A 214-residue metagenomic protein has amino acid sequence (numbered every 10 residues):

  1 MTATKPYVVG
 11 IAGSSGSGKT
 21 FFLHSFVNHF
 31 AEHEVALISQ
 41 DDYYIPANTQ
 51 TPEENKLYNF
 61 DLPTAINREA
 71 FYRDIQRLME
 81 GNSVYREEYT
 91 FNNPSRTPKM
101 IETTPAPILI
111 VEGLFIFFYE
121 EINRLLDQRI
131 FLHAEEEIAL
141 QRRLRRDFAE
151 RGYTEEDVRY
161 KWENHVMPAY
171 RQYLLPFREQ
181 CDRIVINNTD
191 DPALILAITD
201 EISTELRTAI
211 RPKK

Functional and structural regions predicted by a protein language model:
T2, T104-P105, R145-F148, M167-K214: NTP-dependent small-molecule kinase module
S15: The conserved Walker
K19: Conserved lysine of the Walker
F22: Hydrophobic positions on the alpha1 helix immediately C-terminal to the Walker A/P-loop
N28-A36: Post-Walker A helix-loop "phosphate-sensing" segment adjacent to the P-loop in P-loop NTPases
A36, I45, T49-N93: Conserved nucleotide-sensing/catalytic segment adjacent to the nucleotide-binding pocket in NTP-handling enzymes
T97-A149: ATP-dependent NMP and nucleoside kinases share a basic, alpha-helical "lid"
